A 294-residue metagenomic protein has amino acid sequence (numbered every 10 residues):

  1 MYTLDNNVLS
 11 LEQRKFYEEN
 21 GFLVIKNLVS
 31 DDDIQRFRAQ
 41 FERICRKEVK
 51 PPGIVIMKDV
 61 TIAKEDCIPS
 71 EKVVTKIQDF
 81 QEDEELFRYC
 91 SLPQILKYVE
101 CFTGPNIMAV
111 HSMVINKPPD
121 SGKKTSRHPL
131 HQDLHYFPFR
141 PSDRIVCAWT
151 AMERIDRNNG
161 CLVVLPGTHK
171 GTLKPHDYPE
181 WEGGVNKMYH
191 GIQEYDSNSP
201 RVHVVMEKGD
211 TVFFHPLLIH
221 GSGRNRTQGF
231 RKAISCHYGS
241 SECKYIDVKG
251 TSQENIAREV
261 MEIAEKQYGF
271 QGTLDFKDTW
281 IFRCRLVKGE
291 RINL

Functional and structural regions predicted by a protein language model:
M1-E19, K26-L130, F137-F139, D177 (+2 more regions): Non-heme Fe(II)-dependent double-stranded beta-helix
Y2-T3, P51-V55, V60, E65-I68 (+2 more regions): Non-heme Fe(II)/2-oxoglutarate
K15, I155-I219: Double-stranded beta-helix
K58-T61, H128-D133, V185-N198, F230 (+1 more regions): Short, surface-exposed loop/helix-turn segments at secondary-structure junctions that function as lids/hinges flanking
F102, P138-R157, V205-K208, F213 (+1 more regions): Short, conserved beta-strand element in jelly-roll/cupin
H111-N116, Q132-L134, T150-R154, P166: Short, structured patches in soluble enzyme cores that scaffold and shape functional sites
K117-P119, L165-T172, R231, H237-C243: Short edge-strand/loop segments of extracellular domains
S121, S126, L130, R140-P141 (+3 more regions): A short secondary-structure junction signal
